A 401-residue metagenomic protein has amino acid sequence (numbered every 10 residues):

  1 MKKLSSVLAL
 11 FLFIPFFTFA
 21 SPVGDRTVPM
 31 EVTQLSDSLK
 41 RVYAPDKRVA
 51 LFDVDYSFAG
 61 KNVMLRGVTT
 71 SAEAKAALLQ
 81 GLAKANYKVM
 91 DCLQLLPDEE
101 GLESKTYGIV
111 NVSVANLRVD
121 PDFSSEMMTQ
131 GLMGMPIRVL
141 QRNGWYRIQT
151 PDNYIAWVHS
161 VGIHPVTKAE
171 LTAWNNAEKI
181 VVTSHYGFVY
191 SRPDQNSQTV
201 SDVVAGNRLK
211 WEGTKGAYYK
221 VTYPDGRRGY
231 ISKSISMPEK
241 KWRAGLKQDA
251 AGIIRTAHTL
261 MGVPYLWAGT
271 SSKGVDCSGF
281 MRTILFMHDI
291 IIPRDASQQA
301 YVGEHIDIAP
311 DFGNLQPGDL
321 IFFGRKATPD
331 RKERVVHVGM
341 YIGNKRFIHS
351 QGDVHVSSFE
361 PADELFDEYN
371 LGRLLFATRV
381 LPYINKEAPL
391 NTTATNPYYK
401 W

Functional and structural regions predicted by a protein language model:
M1-S5: Positively charged n-region of N-terminal signal peptides that target proteins for export
S6-F13, A20-Q130, M135, S160-V166 (+1 more regions): N-terminal targeting leaders
M64, K75, M128-H159, S201-K233: SH3/SH3-like beta-barrel superfamily modules
A76-L102, T150-S184, D194, T199 (+3 more regions): Boundary regions of SH3-family modules and the immediately adjacent low-complexity/disordered segments in eukaryotic
V110-M133, V182-W211, Y265: Beta-loop motif signature
P165-K168, T172, G187, Q195-S197 (+2 more regions): Aromatic- and glycine-rich peptidoglycan recognition patches
A257, G269-H288: Active-site nucleophilic cysteine motif
I292-V356, A362: ...with weaker cross-activation on analogous glycine-rich loops/strands in unrelated enzymes
